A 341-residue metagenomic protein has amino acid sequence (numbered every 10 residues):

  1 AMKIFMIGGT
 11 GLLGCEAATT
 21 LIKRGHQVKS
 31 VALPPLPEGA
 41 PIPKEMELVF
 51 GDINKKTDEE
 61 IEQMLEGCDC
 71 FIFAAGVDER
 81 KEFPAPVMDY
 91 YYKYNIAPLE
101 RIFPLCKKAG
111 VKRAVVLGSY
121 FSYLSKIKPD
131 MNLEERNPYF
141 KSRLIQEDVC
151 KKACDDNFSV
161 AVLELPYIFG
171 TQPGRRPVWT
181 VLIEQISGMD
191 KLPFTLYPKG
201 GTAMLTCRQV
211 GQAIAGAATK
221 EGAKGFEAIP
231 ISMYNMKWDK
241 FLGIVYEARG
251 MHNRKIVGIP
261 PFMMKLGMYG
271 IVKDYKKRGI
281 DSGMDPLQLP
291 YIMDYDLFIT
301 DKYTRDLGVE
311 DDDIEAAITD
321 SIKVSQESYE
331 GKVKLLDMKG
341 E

Functional and structural regions predicted by a protein language model:
I4-R24: N-terminal Rossmann NAD(P)H-binding glycine-rich loop of SDR-like oxidoreductase domains
G51-A97, R101, Y123: NAD(P)H-binding glycine-rich loop region in Rossmannoid oxidoreductase-like domains and their noncatalytic homologs
A97-K141, A161: Conserved Rossmann-fold NAD(P)-dependent oxidoreductase catalytic core, especially the SDR/UDP-sugar
K151-G174: Conserved beta-loop-beta element that borders a ligand/cofactor-binding pocket
G170-I183, A217-A228, M251-N253: Glycine/proline-rich active-site loop of Rossmann-fold NAD(P)-dependent oxidoreductases
E184-L205: A conserved pocket-lining segment of Rossmann-fold NAD(P)-dependent short-chain dehydrogenase/reductase
L242-L297: Terminal hydrophobic/aromatic helix or amphipathic segment near a protein terminus
D294-E341: Amphipathic terminal alpha-helices
